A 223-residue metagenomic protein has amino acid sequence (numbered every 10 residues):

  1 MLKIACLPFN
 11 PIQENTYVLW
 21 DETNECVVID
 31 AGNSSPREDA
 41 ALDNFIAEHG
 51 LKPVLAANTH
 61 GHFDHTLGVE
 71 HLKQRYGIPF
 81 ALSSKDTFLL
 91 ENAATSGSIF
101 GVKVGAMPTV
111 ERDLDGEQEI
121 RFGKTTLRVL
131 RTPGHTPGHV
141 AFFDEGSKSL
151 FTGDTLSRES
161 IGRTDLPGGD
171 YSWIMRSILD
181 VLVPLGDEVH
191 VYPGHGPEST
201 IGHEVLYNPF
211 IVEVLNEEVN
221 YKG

Functional and structural regions predicted by a protein language model:
L2-H49, A141-G153: Conserved beta-strand hairpin/beta-sheet module of binuclear metal-dependent hydrolase folds, prominently
K3-A5, P79, R112, T126-R128 (+1 more regions): Conserved beta-strand segments of alpha/beta enzyme cores
L7-P8, K103, T109-E111, R131-P133: Short Gly/Pro-enriched turn/cap motifs at secondary-structure boundaries
P8, W20, D30, D115 (+3 more regions): Residue-level detector of conserved, well-ordered beta-strand and adjacent loop positions that form binding/recognition
Y17, R112, E117-Q118, V140 (+1 more regions): Residue-level detector of beta-strand structural context in well-folded domains
V27, L55-A57, F80, F151 (+1 more regions): Residue-level marker for buried hydrophobic side chains located in beta-strands that build the well-ordered beta-sheet
N33-D39, D43-F122, V205-V219: Active-site HxH/HxHxD metal-binding segment of metal-dependent hydrolases
N33-S34, L51, S96, T125-K222: Metallo-beta-lactamase
